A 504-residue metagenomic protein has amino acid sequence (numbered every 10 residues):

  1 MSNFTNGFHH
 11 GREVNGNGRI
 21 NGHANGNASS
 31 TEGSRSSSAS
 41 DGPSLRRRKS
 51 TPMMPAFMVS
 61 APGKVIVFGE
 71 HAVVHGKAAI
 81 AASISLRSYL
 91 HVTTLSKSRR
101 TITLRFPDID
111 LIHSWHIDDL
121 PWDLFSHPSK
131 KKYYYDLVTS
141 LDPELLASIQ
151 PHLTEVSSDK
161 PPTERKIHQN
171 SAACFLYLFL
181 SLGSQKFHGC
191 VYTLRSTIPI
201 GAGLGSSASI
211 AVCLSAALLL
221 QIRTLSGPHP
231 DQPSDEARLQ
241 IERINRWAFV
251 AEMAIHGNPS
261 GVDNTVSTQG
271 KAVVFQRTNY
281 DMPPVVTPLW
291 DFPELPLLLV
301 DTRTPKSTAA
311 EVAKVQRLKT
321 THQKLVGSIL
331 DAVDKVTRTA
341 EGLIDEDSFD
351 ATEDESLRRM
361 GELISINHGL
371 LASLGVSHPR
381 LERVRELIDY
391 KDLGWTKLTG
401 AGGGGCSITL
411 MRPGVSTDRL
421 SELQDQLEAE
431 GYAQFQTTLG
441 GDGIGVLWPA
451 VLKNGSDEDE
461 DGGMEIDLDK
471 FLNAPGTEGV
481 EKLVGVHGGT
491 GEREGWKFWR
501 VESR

Functional and structural regions predicted by a protein language model:
M1-K64, F68, A72-V73, A78-K186 (+4 more regions): C-terminal nucleotide
A78-A79, L204-S206: Short, solvent-exposed loop/turn segments at secondary-structure boundaries
V191-G201: N-terminal pre-triad scaffold of radical SAM enzymes
G201-A202, L218: Intrinsically disordered, low-complexity linker/loop segments enriched in Gly/Pro and charged/polar residues
G203-L204, A237: Alpha-helix N-cap/helix-initiation motif
S207, G400: Short, conserved phosphate/pyrophosphate- and ester-handling motifs at nucleotide-, phospho-/glycolipid
S209-Q221: Stable alpha-helical structural segments in soluble proteins, enriched in small hydrophobic residues
G402-G404: Glycine-rich nucleotide-binding loop
